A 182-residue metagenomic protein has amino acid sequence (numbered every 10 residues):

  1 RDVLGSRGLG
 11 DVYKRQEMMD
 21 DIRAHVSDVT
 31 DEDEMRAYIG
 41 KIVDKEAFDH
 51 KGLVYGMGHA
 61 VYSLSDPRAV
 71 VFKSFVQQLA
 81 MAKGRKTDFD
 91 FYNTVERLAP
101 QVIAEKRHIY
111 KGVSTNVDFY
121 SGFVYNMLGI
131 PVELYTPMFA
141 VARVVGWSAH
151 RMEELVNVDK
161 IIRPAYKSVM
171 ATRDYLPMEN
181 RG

Functional and structural regions predicted by a protein language model:
R1, Q16-R23, Q77, S121-Y125: Amphipathic alpha-helical segments within well-ordered protein domains
D2-Y13: Single conserved hydrophobic/aromatic residue that forms the stacking wall/gate of nucleotide- or nucleobase-binding
D11-L64: Long, well-ordered mid-to-C-terminal structural blocks that present hydrophobic/aromatic surfaces
V29, A37, K41-K51, Y55 (+2 more regions): Acidic, carboxylate-rich catalytic segments that either coordinate divalent cations
Y62-P67, V71-S74: Extended serine/threonine- and charged-residue-rich low-complexity intrinsically disordered regions
